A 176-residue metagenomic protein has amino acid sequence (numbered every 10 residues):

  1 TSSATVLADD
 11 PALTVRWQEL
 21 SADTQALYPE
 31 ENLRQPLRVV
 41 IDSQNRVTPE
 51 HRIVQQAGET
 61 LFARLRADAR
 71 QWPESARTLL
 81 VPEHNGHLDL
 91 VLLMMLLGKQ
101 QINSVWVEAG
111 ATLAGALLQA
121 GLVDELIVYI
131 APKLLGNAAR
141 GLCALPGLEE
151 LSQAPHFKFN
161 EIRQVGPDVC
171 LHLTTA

Functional and structural regions predicted by a protein language model:
T1-N103, T112-G115: Active-site ligand-binding patch in enzyme domains
T5, N45, T112-G115, A139-A144 (+2 more regions): Short, flexible micro-motifs
P82-N85, P132, R163: Structured beta->alpha junctions
G110, Y129-P132, V165: Short, loop-centered acidic/histidine patches that primarily coordinate divalent metals
G110-L113, L122: A generic "binding-loop/recognition-motif" signal
Q119-F157: Flexible, gly/pro- and Lys/Arg-enriched active-site loops
P146-A176: Conserved histidine-centered catalytic loops in small-molecule metabolism enzymes
